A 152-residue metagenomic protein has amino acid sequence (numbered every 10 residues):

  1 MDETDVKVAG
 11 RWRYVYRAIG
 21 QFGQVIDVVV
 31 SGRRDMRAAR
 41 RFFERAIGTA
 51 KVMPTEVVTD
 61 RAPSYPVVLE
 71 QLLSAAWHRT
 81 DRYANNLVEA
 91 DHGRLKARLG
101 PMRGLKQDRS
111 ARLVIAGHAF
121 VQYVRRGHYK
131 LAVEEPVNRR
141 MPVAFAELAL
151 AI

Functional and structural regions predicted by a protein language model:
M1-D2, A18, G23, F43 (+4 more regions): Mobile genetic element proteins and their domesticated derivatives, centered on retroelements and DNA transposons
A9-V25, D35, F43: Short conserved beta-strand segments at catalytic cores or DNA/RNA-binding microdomains of nucleic-acid binding
V28-A50: Active-site beta-loop-alpha junctions of metal-dependent nucleic acid enzymes, especially the RNase H-like/DDE
V30-R33, V58-R61, L105-R109: Conserved, non-catalytic sequence blocks in retroelement Pol enzymes and Pol-derived host proteins
P54-Y65, R82: Acidic/histidine-rich, metal-coordinating catalytic segments
L73-Y83: Short hydrophobic/aromatic-enriched beta-strand-loop microsegments
D81-R98, A111: RNase H-like two-metal-ion nuclease catalytic core shared by retroviral integrases and related mobile-element nucleases
P101, S110-I152: C-terminal domain-tail junction helix/linker
